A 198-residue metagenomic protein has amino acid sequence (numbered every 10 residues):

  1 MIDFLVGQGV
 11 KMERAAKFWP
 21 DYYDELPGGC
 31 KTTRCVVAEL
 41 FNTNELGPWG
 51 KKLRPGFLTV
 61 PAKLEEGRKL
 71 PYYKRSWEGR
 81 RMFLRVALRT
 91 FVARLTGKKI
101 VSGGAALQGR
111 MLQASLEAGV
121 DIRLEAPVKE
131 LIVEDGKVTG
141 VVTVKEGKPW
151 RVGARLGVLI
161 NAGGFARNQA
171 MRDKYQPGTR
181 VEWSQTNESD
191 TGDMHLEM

Functional and structural regions predicted by a protein language model:
M1-E146, Q169: Conserved redox-cofactor binding core of oxidoreductases
K98-A105, E117, K145-M198: Glycine-rich loop(s) and the adjacent beta-strand/alpha-helix scaffold that form part
